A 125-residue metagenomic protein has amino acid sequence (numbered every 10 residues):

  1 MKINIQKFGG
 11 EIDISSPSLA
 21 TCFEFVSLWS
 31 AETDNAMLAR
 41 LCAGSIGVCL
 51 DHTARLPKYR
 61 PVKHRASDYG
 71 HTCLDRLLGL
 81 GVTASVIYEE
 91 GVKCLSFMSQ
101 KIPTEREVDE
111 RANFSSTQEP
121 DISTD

Functional and structural regions predicted by a protein language model:
M1-F8: Short acidic-hydrophobic surface loop/beta-edge motif
G10, S15-D125: Short, surface-exposed, charged amphipathic helix/loop patches that serve as local interaction elements
